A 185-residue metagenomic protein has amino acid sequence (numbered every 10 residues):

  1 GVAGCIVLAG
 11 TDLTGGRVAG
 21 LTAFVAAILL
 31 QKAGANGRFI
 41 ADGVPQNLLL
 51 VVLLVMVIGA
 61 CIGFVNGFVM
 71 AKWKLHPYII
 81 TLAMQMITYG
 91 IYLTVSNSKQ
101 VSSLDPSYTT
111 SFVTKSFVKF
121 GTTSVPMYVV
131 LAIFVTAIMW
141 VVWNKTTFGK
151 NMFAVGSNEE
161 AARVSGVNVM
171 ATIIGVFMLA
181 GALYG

Functional and structural regions predicted by a protein language model:
G1-R38, F68-L75, A161: Single transmembrane alpha-helix segments in multi-pass membrane proteins
G4, I28, C61-W73, V95 (+2 more regions): Membrane-interface helix caps of multi-pass small-molecule transporters
T22-A23, I58, M84-T88, V135 (+1 more regions): Transmembrane alpha-helical core residues of multi-pass small-molecule transporters, especially secondary transporters
F24-A27, A83-Y92, V164-G166: Small-residue-rich segments of transmembrane alpha-helices in multi-pass membrane proteins, especially helix faces
A35-Q85: Alpha-helical transmembrane segments within multi-pass membrane transporters and channels
N47-V55, I62-N66, G121-G185: Helix-loop-helix "hairpin" substructures at the membrane interface of multi-pass membrane proteins
W73, P77-T146, T172: Transmembrane helix-bundle core of multi-pass membrane transporters and related energy-transducing complexes
